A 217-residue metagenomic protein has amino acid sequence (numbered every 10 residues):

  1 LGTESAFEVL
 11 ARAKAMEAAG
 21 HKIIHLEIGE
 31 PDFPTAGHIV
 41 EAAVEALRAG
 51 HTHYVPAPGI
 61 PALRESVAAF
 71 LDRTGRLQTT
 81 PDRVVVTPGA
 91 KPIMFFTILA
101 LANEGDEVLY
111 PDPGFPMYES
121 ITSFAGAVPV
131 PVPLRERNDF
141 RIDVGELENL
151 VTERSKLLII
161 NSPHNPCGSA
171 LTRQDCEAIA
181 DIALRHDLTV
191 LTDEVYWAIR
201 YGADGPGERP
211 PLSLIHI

Functional and structural regions predicted by a protein language model:
G2-G89, F96: N-terminal small-domain helix-loop-helix segment of the aminotransferase-like
K14, A18, R48, A102 (+2 more regions): Residue-level signal for alpha-helix termini/capping positions
I28-P31, K91, F115, S162-P166: Short glycine-rich anion-binding loops that position phosphate/pyrophosphate groups of nucleotides and phosphorylated
Q78-V84, E104-E107, R154: Short acidic capping loops at alpha-helix termini that bridge into adjacent secondary structure
A100-T122: Conserved PLP-anchoring active-site segment centered on the Schiff-base-forming lysine
Y110, P131, I159, V190-T192: Hydrophobic residues in well-ordered beta-strands that form the structural core
P113, P163, E194-Y196: Short strand-turn motif at the edge of the Rossmann-like AdoMet-binding core
E119, S123-A125, V130, F140-R154 (+2 more regions): Active-site pre-lysine segment of PLP-dependent enzymes
